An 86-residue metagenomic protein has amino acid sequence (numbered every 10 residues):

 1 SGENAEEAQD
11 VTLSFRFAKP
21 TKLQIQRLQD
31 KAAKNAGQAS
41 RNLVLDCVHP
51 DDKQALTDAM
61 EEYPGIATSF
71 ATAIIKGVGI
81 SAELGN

Functional and structural regions predicted by a protein language model:
G2-N86: Short, surface-exposed, charged amphipathic helix/loop patches that serve as local interaction elements
